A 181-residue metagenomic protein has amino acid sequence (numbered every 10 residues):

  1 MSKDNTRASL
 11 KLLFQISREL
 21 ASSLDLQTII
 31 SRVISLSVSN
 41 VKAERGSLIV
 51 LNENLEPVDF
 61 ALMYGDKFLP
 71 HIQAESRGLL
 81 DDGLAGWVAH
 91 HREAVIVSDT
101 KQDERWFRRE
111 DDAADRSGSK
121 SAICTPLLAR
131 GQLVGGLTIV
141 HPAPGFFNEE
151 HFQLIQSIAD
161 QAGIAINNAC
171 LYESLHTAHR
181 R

Functional and structural regions predicted by a protein language model:
M1-T28, S39, D59, V134 (+1 more regions): Signal-transmission linkers at sensory-effector interfaces
S17-S22, V33-K42, L48-N52, V88-A89 (+1 more regions): Short regulatory alpha-helical segment in sensory/regulatory domains of signaling proteins that mediates
R18, Q156-G163: Allosteric cytosolic regulatory segments
S35-S39, R45-S76, L80, K101-Q102: GAF sensory/regulatory domain recognition with acknowledged cross-activation on helical regulatory dimers
E53-L55, L128-L133, P142, F146: Flexible loop/coil segments at beta-strand boundaries within sensory signal-transduction domains
D66-K67, D115, G136-F146: Short beta-strand-to-loop transition segments that serve as allosteric relay/switch motifs in sensory/regulatory domains
L69-R105, R109: Regulatory sensory and allosteric helical modules in signal-transduction proteins and certain transcription factors
K120-L128: A short, aliphatic-rich beta-strand micro-motif
